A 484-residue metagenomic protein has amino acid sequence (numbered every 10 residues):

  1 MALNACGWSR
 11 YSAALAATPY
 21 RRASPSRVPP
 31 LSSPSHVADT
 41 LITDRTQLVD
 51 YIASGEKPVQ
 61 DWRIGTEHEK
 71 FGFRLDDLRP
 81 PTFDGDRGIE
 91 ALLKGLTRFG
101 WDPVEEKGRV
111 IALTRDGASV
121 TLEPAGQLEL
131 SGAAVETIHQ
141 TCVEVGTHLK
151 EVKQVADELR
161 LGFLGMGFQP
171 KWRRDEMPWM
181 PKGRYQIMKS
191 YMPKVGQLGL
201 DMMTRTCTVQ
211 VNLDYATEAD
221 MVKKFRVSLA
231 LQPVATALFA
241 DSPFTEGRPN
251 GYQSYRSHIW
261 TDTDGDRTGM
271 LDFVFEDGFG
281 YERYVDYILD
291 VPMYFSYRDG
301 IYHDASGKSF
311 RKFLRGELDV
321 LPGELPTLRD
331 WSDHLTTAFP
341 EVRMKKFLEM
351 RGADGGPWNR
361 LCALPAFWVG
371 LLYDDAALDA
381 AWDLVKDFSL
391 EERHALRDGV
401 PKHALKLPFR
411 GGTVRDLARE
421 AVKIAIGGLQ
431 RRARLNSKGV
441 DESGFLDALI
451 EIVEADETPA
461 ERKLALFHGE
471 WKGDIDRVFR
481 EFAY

Functional and structural regions predicted by a protein language model:
M1-P19: N-terminal chloroplast transit peptides
Y11, Y20-S33: Short, positively charged and aromatic/hydrophobic N-terminal segments
V28-Q197, R205, A240, R360 (+7 more regions): Terminal catalytic/cofactor-binding subdomain
F71, Q210-D214, E349-R351: Structured core elements
D157-E158, G162-R343: Loop-rich catalytic cores of soluble enzymes, especially ATP-dependent carboxylate-amine ligases and other
K308-E392: Long, well-ordered mid-to-C-terminal structural blocks that present hydrophobic/aromatic surfaces
